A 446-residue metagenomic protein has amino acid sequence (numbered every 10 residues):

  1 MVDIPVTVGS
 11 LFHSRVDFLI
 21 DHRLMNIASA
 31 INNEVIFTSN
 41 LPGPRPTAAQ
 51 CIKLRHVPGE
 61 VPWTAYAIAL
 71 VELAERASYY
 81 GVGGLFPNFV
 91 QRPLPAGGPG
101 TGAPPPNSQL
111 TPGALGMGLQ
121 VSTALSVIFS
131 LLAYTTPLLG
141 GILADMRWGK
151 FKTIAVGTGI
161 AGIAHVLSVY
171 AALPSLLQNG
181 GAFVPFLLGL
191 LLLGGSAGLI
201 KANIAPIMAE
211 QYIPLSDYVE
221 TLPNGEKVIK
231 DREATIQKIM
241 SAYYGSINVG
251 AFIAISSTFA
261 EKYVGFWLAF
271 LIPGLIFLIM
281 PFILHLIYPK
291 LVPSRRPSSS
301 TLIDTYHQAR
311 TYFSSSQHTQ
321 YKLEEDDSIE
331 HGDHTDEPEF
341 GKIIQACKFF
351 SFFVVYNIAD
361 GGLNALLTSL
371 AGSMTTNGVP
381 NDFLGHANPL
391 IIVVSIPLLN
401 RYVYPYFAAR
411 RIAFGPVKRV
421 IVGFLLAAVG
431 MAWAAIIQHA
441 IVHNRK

Functional and structural regions predicted by a protein language model:
V2-P106, G113-Y218, E233-K446: Hydrophobic transmembrane alpha-helices of multi-pass solute transporters/permeases
E220-P223: Membrane-interface alpha-helices at helix entry/exit sites of multi-pass transporters
V228-R232: Membrane-interface segments at loop-to-transmembrane junctions
